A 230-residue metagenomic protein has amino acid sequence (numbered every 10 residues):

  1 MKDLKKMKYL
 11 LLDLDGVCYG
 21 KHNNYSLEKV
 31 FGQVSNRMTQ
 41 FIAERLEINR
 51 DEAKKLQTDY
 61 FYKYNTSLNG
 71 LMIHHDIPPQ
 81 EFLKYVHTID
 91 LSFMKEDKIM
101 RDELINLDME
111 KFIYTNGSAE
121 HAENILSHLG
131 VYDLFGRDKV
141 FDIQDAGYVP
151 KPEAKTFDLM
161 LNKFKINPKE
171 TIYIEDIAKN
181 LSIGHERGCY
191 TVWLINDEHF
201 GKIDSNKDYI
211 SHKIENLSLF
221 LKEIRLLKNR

Functional and structural regions predicted by a protein language model:
M1-K8, S118-A119, E123-R230: Asp-based, Mg2+/Mn2+-dependent phosphohydrolase catalytic module
K2-E52, E186-R187: Active-site neighborhood of HAD-like aspartate-dependent phosphohydrolases
L4, V30-N36, N65-G70, Y85-S92 (+2 more regions): Short acidic/polar alpha-helix capping motifs at helix-coil junctions
N36-T88: A metal-dependent, Asp-based hydrolase signature
Q40, E44, G70-I73, N106 (+3 more regions): Residue-level signal for well-ordered alpha-helical scaffold segments within enzymatic catalytic domains
I48, I77, M109, I166 (+1 more regions): Short glycine/serine/threonine/alanine-rich loop segments
N69, I73-H74, P79-I113, A119-E123 (+1 more regions): Short, acidic loop-to-helix structural element flanking the phosphoryl-transfer center in phosphate-processing enzymes
